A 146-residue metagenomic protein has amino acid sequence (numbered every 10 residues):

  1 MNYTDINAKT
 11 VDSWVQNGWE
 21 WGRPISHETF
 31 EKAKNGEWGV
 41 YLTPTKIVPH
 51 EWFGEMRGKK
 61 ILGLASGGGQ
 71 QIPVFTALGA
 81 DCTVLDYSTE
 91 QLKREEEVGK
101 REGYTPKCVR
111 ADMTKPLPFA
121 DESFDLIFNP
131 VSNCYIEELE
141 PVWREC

Functional and structural regions predicted by a protein language model:
M1-E31: N-terminal, positively charged/glycine-rich alpha-helical extensions of SAM-dependent methyltransferases
P24-K59: Conserved alpha-helix/loop element of class I SAM-dependent methyltransferases that forms part of the SAM/SAH-binding
G54, K59-P116: Class I SAM-dependent methyltransferase SAM/SAH-binding core
T114-L126: A short acidic, Gly/Pro-enriched loop at the edge of an enzyme's catalytic core that lines a small-molecule cofactor
D125-E140: A short SAM/SAH-binding and catalytic strip from SAM-dependent methyltransferases
E140-C146: A short glycine-rich, Lys/Arg-flanked "PGG" loop and its adjoining helix->strand segment in the class I
